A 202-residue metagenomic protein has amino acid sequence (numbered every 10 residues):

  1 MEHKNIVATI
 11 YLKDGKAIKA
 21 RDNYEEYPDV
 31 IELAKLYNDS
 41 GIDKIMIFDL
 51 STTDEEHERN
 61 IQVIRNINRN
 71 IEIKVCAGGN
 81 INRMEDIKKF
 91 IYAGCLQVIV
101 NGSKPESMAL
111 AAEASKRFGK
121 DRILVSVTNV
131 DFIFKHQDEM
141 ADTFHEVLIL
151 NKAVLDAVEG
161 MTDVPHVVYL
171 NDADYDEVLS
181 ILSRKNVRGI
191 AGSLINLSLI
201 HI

Functional and structural regions predicted by a protein language model:
M1-I71, I81-E85, I123, N129-L155 (+1 more regions): Conserved N-terminal beta1-alpha1 strand-loop-helix module at the mouth
N38, I64-R69, I91, A111-G119 (+2 more regions): Surface-exposed amphipathic alpha-helices with a cationic face
D43, L96, N101, D121 (+2 more regions): Short acidic/polar active-site loop segments enriched in Thr and Asp
I47, I99-N101, I149, G192: Short beta-strand and adjacent tight-turn residues that come in two discontinuous sequence segments and form the edges
N60-A111: Glycine/small-residue-rich loop that forms an oxyanion/phosphate-binding "nest" at active or ligand-binding sites
K74-M84, S103-K104, V127-V130, V167-D176 (+1 more regions): Glycine-rich beta-to-alpha transition loops that act as phosphate-gripper elements at the mouths of alpha/beta enzyme
V75-C76, I81-G94, H136-D138, A173-R188: Catalytic cores of alpha/beta
I200-I202: Conserved small/polar residues in nucleotide/adenosyl-binding loops
